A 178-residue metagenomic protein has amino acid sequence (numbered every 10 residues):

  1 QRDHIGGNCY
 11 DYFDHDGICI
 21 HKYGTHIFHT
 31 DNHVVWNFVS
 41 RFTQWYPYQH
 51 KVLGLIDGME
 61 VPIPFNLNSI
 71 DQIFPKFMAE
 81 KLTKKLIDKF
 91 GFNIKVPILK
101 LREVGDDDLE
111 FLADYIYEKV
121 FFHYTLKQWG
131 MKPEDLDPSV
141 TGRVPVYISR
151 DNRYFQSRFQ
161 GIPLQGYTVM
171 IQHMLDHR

Functional and structural regions predicted by a protein language model:
Q1, T30-D31, Q165: Short His-Asn-centered micro-motif
Q1-H15: Glycine-rich FAD pyrophosphate-binding loop
R2-D3, I20, G54, I162: Short glycine- and Lys/Arg-enriched binding-loop motifs that mark or flank ligand-binding interfaces
G6-G7, G24, G130, G166: Glycine-centered flexibility sites
F13-I18, R150: Short, flexible, solvent-exposed loop/turn segments with mixed acidic/basic and small polar residues
D16-F92: Dinucleotide-binding Rossmann-like beta1-alpha1 core, especially the glycine-rich loop that anchors the ADP
D57-V61, S69-R178: Active-site/ligand-binding neighborhood in enzyme catalytic cores
